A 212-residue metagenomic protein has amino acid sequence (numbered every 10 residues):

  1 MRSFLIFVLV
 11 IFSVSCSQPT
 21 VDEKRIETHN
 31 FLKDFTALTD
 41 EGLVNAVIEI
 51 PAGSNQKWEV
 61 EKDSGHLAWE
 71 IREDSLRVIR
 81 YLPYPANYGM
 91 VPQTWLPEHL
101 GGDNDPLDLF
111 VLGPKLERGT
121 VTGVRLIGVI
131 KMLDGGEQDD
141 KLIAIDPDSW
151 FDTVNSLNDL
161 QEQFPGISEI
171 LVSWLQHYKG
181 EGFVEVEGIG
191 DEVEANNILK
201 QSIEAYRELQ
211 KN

Functional and structural regions predicted by a protein language model:
M1-F4: Positively charged n-region of N-terminal signal peptides that target proteins for export
F12-S15: C-terminal motif of bacterial Sec signal peptides marking the signal peptidase cleavage site
S17-N212: Hydrophobic N-terminal alpha-helices or hydrophobic patches in metabolic proteins across all domains of life
